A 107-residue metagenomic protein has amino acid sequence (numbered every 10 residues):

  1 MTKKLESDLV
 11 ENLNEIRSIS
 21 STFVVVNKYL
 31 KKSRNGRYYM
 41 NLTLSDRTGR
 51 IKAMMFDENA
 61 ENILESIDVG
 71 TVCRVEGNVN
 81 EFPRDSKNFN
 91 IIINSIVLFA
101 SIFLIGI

Functional and structural regions predicted by a protein language model:
M1-I19: OB-fold nucleic-acid-binding modules
L5-E11, M55-N62: Short structured motifs
R17-G36: Structural detector for short beta-strands of small beta-barrel domains
I19, E58-E76: Short nucleic-acid-contacting surface segments enriched for D/E, G, S/T with interspersed K/R
F23, G70-I91: Flexible glycine-rich surface loops and low-complexity tracts that mediate binding to linear polymers
S33-D57: OB-fold (S1/OB) nucleic-acid-binding surfaces
S33-Y38, S66, S86-F89: Short glycine/proline-enriched turns and hinge-like loops at secondary-structure junctions
N62, R84-I107: Extended, charge-rich, solvent-exposed interface segments
